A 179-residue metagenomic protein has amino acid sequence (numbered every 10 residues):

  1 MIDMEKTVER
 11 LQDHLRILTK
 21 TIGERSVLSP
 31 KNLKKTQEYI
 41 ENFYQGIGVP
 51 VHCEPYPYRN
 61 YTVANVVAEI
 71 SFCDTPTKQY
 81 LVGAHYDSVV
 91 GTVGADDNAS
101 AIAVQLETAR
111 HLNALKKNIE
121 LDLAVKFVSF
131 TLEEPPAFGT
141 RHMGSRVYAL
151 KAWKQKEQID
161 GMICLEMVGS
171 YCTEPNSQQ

Functional and structural regions predicted by a protein language model:
M1-D3, Q178-Q179: N-terminal-biased segments
I2-E5, I22-K31, E54-Y56, V89-N98 (+1 more regions): Second-shell loop/turn segments in exported
V8: Conserved phosphate/oxyanion-binding catalytic-loop motifs
D13, I47-V49, P76-Y80, L121-K126 (+1 more regions): Loop/turn elements at helix/coil->beta-strand transitions in domains of secreted/extracellular proteins
D13-T75: A non-catalytic alpha/beta surface segment that caps or lines the substrate-entry region of metallo-dependent hydrolase
R16, A84-V89: Short, conserved helix/loop micro-motifs enriched in His/Cys and acidic residues
N65-E69, Q79-H85, A124-S129, C164: Soluble periplasmic/extracytoplasmic beta-strand elements of cell-envelope proteins
V89-Q179: Acidic/histidine-rich catalytic neighborhood of metal-dependent amide-processing enzymes
